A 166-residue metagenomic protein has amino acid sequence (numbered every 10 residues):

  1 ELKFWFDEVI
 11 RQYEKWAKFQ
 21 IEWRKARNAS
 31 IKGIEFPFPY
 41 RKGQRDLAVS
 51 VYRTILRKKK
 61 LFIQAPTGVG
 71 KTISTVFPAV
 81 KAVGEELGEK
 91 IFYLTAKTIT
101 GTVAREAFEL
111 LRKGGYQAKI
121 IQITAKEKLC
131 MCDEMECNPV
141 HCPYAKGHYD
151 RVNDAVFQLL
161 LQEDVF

Functional and structural regions predicted by a protein language model:
L2-E35, L87-F166: A substrate-engagement module of RecA-like helicase motors
F4, P39-D46, K71-S74, I99-E106: Generic recognition of stable, solvent-exposed alpha-helical segments in well-folded globular domains
W5-W16, P39-K42, I63-K71: Phosphate-binding glycine-rich loops and adjacent basic patches that engage nucleotide phosphates, nucleic-acid
K18-Q64: Conserved pre-motif I regulatory segment
Y52-R53, T72-L87, E106-L111: Walker A/P-loop NTP-binding motif
L56-P78: Walker A/P-loop
R57-L61, V83-F92: Short, surface-exposed connector motifs at secondary-structure boundaries
